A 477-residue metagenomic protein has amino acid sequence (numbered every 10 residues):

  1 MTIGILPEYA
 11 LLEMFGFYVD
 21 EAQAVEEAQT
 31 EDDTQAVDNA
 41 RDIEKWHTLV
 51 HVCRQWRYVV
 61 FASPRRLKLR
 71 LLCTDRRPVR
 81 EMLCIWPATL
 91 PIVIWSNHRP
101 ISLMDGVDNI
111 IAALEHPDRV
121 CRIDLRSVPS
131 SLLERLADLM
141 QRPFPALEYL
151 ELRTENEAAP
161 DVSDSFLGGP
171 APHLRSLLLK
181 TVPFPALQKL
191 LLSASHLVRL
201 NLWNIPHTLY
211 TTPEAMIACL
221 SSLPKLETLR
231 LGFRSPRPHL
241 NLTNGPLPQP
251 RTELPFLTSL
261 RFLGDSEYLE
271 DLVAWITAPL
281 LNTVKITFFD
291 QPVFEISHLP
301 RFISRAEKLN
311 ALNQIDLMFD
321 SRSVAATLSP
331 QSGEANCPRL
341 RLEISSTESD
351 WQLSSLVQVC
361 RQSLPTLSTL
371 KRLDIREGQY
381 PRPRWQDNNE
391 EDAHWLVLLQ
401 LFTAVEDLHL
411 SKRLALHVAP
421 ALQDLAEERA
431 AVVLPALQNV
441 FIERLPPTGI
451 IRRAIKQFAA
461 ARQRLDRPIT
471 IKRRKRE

Functional and structural regions predicted by a protein language model:
M1-E477: Leucine-rich repeat
